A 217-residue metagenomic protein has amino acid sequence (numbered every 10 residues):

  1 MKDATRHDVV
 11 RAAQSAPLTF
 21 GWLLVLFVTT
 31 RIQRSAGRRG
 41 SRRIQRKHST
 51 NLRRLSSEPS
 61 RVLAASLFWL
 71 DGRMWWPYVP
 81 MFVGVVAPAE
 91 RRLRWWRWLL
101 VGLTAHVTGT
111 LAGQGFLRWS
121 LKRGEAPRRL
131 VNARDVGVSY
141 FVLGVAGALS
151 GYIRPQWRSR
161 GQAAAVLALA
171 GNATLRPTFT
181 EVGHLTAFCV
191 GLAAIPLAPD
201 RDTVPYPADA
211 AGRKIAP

Functional and structural regions predicted by a protein language model:
A4-R46: N-terminal signal-anchor transmembrane alpha helix
S35-V83: N-terminal TM1-TM2 helical hairpin plus the immediately adjacent luminal interfacial "cap"
D71-L103: Hydrophobic alpha-helical transmembrane segments
D71-M74, L130-S150: Membrane-interface loop-to-helix entry segments
F82, W96-P127, V136-G144, A163-A170: Small-polar-interrupted transmembrane alpha-helices in polytopic inner-membrane proteins
V142-Q156, L169-N172: Alpha-helical transmembrane segments in multipass membrane proteins, preferentially the mid-helix core
T178-G191: Loop-to-transmembrane alpha-helix initiation sites
